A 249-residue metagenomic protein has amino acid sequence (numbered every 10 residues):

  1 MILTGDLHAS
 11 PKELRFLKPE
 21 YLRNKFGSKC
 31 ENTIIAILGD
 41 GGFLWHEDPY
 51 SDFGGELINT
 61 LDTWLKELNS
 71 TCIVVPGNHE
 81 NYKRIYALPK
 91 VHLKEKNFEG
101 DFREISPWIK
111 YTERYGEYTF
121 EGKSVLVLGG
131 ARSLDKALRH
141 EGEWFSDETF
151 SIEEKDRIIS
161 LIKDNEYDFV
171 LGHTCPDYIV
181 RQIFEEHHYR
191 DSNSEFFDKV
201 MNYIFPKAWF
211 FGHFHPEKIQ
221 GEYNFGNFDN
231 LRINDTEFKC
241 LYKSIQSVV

Functional and structural regions predicted by a protein language model:
M1-I2, G116-V127, F169, G221-F225: Beta-strand-turn-beta hairpins that frame and shape the catalytic cleft of phosphate-ester-processing enzymes
L3, I34-L38, V127, F169-H173 (+1 more regions): Structural motif
T4, S10-F120, N202-Y203: Core catalytic region of metal-dependent phosphoesterases/phosphodiesterases, especially metallo-beta-lactamase-like
L7-S10, G41-G42, N78-N81, A131-S133 (+2 more regions): Catalytic metal-binding/acid-base residues of hydrolase active sites
E13, F53-T60, P107-K110, S146-R157 (+1 more regions): Soluble or luminal CAZymes and related metallo-dependent hydrolases
G42-L61, N165-I204: Active-site-proximal segments of metal-dependent phosphoesterases and phosphodiesterases across multiple
T71-V75, N81, Y86, K90-N97 (+2 more regions): Conserved beta-sheet core of the metallophosphoesterase superfamily
K96-G100, E121-H188: Active-site-proximal loop/helix segment associated with metal-binding centers of metalloenzymes
